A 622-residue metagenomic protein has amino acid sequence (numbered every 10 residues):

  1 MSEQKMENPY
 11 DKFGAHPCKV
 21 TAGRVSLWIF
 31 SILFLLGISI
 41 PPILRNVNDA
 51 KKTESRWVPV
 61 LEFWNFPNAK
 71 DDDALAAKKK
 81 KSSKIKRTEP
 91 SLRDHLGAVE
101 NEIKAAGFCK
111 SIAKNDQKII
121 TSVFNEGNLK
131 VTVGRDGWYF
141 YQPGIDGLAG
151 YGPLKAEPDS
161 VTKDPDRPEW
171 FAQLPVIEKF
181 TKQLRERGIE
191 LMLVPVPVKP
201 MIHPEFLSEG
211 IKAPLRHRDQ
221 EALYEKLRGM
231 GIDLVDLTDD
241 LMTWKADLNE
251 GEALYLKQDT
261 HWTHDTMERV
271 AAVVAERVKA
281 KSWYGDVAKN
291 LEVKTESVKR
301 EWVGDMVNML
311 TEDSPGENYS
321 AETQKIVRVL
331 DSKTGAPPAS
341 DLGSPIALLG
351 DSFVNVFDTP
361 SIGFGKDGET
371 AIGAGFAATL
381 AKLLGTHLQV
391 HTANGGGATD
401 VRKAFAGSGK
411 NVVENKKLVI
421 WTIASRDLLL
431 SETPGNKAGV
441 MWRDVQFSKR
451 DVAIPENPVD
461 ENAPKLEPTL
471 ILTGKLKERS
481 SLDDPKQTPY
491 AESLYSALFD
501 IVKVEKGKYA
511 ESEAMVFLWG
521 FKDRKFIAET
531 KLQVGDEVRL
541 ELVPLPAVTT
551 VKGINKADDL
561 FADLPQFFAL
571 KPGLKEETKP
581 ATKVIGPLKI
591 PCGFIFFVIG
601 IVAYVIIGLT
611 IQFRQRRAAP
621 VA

Functional and structural regions predicted by a protein language model:
S2-T473, T488, E492, V502 (+2 more regions): Extracellular glycan-modifying ectodomains
L61-W64, I585-I590, F613: Short, aromatic- and cysteine-enriched interfacial helices/patches that mediate contacts at lipid membranes
T469-I471, Y509-A514, V602, I606: Short, mixed charged/polar active-site loops that provide acid/base catalysis or chelate metal/phosphate cofactors
K477-K486: Short amphipathic, basic-aromatic surface patches that mediate peripheral association with negatively charged
S493-E577: Disulfide-stabilized netrin-like
E576-G593: Short, aromatic-rich amphipathic segments at membrane interfaces that lie adjacent to a transmembrane helix or signal
K589-Q612: Selective detector of the "anchor" transmembrane alpha-helix that sits immediately C-terminal
R616-A622: Short, charged juxtamembrane terminal tails flanking transmembrane helices
